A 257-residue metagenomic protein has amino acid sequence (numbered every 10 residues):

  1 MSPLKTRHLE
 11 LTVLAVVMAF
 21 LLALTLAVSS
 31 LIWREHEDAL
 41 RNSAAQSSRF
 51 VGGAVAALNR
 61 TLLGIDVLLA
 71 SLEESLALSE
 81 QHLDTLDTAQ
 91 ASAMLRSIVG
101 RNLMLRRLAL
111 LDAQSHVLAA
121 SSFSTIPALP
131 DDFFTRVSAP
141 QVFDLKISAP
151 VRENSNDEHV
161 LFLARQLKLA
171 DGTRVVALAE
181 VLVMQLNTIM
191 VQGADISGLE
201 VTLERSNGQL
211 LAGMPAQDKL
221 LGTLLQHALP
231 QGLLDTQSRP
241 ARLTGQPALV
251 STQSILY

Functional and structural regions predicted by a protein language model:
M1-T6, Q46, K146-P150, N187 (+2 more regions): N-terminal sensory and localization modules of signal-transduction and trafficking proteins
P3-E37: Extreme N-terminal signal-anchor transmembrane helix of membrane signaling/transducer proteins, especially in bacteria
E37-S47: Alpha-helical transmembrane signal-anchor/signal-peptide segments
S48-G53, N59-S92, L111-F123: Extracellular/periplasmic ligand-binding regions of membrane signal-transduction receptors
V99-A109, A113-Q192, A228, Q237-G245: Extracytoplasmic/periplasmic ligand-binding sensor regions of membrane-associated signaling proteins
L108-S115, E200-G208: Short hydrophobic alpha-helical segments used for membrane anchoring or interfacial signaling
L111, K168-A170, E204, L211 (+1 more regions): Core beta-strand residues in small-molecule sensory/regulatory alpha/beta domains
L163-A164, S251-Q253: PAS-family sensory domains
